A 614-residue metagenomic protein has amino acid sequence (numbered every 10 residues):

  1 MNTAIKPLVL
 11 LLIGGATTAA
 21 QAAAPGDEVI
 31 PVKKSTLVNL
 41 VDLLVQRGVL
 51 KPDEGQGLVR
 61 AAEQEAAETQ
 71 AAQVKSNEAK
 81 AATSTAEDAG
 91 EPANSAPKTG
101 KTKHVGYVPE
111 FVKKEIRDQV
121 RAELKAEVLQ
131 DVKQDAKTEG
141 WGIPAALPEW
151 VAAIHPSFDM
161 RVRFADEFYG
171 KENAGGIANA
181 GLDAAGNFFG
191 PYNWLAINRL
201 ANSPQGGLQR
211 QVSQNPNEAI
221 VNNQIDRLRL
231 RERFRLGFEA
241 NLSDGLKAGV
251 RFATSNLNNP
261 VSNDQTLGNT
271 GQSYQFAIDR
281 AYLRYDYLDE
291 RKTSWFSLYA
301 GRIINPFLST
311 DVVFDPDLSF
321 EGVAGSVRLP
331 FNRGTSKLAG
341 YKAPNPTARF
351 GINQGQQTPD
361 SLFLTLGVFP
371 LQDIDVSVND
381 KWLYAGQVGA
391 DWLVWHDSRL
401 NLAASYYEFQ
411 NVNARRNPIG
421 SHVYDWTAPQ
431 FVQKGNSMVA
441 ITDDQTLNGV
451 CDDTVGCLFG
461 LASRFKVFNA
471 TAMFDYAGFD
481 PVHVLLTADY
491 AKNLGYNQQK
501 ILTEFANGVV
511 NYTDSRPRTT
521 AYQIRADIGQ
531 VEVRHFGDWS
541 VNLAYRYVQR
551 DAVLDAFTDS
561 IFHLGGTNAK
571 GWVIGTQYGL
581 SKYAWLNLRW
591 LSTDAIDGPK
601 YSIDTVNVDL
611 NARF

Functional and structural regions predicted by a protein language model:
M1-Q21: Gram-negative bacterial Sec-dependent N-terminal signal peptides
A20-I220, N345: N-terminal periplasmic/intermembrane-space "pro-region" immediately following the signal or transit peptide
A23-A24, D53, A126-S157, D166-N173 (+10 more regions): Secretion/assembly modules of Gram-negative surface proteins
W141-L147, L200-R229, A348-S361, D443-S463 (+1 more regions): Intrinsically disordered, low-complexity acidic Ser/Thr-rich regulatory segments
A153-H155, I225-V412, T519, Q523-F557: Outer membrane beta-barrel
F164-K292, F307-D315, V455, N493-P517 (+1 more regions): Surface-exposed loop and membrane-interface regions of Gram-negative outer-membrane beta-barrel proteins
A165-L195, F331-P344, N411-V432: Internal, charge-rich low-complexity segments
N222, S421-F614: Outer-membrane beta-barrel pore domains
